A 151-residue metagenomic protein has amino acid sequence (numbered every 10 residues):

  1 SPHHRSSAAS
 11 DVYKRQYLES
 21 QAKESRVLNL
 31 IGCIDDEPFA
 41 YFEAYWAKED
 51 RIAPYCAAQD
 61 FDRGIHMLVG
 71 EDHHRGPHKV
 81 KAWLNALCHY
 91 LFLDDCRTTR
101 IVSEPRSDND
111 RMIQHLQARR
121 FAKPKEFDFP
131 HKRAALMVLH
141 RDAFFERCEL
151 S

Functional and structural regions predicted by a protein language model:
S1-A9, Y13: Single conserved hydrophobic/aromatic residue that forms the stacking wall/gate of nucleotide- or nucleobase-binding
S10-V27: Active-site rim helix/loop that mediates acceptor-substrate recognition in acyltransferases
I31, E37-K48: Conserved beta-strand in the GNAT
W46-R75, K79: Conserved acyl-donor/pantetheine-binding loop and adjacent beta-alpha core of acyl/acetyltransferases and related
R63-G64, R111-K123: Conserved N-terminal glycine/acidic-rich loop preference
G76-Y90, Q114: Conserved acetyl-CoA-binding loop-helix of GNAT-fold acetyltransferases
I101-I113, P130: Conserved beta-strand-loop-alpha-helix junction that forms the acyl-donor binding cleft
A122-L136: Conserved catalytic-core motifs of GNAT/GCN5-like acyltransferases
